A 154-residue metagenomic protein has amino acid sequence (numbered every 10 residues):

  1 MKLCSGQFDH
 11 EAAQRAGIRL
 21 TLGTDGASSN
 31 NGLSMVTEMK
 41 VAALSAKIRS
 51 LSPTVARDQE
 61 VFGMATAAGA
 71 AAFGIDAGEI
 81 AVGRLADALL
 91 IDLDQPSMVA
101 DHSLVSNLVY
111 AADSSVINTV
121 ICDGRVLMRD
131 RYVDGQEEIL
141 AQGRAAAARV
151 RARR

Functional and structural regions predicted by a protein language model:
L3-C4: Helical hairpin unit composed of two closely spaced alpha helices linked by a short loop
Q7-H10, V105: Charged helix-capping and loop-helix junction motifs
E11-Q95, V109-D113: His/Asp/Glu-enriched, well-ordered alpha-helical/loop segment that forms or immediately abuts the divalent-metal
A65-R154: Active-site microenvironment of metallo-dependent hydrolases
